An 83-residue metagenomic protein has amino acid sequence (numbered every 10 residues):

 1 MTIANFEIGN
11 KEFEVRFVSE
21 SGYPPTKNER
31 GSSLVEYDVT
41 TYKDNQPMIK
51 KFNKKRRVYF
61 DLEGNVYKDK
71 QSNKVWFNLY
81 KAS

Functional and structural regions predicted by a protein language model:
M1-T2, Y80-S83: Short intrinsically disordered terminal tails
T2-I8, V35, Y67: Short acidic-hydrophobic surface loop/beta-edge motif
I8-E12, N45: Glycine-centered tight beta-turn/hairpin loop motif at sheet-sheet or coil-to-beta transitions
V15: Hydrophobic/aromatic beta-strand elements that line small-molecule binding cavities or substrate pockets in beta-rich
V18-Y80: Acidic, low-complexity, intrinsically disordered interaction modules
